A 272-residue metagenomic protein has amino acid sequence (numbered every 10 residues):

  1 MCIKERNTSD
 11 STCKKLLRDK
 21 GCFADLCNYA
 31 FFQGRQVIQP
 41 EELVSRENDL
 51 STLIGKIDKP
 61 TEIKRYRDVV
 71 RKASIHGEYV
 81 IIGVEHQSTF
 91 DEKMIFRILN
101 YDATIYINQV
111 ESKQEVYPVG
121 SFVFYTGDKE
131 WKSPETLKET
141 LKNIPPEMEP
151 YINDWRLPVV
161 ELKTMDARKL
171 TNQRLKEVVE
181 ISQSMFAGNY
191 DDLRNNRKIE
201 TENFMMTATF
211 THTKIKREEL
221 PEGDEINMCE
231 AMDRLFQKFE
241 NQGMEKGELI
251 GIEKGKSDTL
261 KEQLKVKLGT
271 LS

Functional and structural regions predicted by a protein language model:
M1-S272: Elongated, amphipathic alpha-helical interaction scaffolds
